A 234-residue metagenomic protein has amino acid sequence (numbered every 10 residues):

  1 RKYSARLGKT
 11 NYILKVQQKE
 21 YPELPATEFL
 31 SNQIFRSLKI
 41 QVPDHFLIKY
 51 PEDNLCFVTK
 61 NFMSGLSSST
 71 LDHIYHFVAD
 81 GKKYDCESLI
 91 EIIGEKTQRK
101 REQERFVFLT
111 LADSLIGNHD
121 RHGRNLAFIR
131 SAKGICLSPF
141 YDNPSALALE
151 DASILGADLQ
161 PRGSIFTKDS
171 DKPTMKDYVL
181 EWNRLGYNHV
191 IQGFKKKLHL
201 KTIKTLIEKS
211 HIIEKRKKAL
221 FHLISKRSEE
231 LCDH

Functional and structural regions predicted by a protein language model:
R1-N118, H122-G123, A127-H234: Anionic ligand-binding catalytic core segments
